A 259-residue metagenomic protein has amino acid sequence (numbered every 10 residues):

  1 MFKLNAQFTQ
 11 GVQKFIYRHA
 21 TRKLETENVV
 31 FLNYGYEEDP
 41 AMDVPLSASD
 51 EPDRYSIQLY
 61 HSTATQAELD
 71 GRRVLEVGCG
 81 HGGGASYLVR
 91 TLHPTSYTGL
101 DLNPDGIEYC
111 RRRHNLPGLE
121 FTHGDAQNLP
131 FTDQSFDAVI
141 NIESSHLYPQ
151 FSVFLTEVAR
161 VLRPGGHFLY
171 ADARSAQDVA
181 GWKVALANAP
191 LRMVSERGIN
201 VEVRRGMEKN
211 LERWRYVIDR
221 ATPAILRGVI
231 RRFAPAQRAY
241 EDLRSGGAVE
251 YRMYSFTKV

Functional and structural regions predicted by a protein language model:
M1-F31: N-terminal auxiliary segments of SAM/dcSAM-dependent transferases
E38, D53-D70: Conserved alpha-helix/loop element of class I SAM-dependent methyltransferases that forms part of the SAM/SAH-binding
L75-V77, H81-N128: Class I SAM-dependent methyltransferase SAM/SAH-binding core
Q127-V139: A short acidic, Gly/Pro-enriched loop at the edge of an enzyme's catalytic core that lines a small-molecule cofactor
A138-Q150: A short SAM/SAH-binding and catalytic strip from SAM-dependent methyltransferases
S152-P164: A short glycine-rich, Lys/Arg-flanked "PGG" loop and its adjoining helix->strand segment in the class I
G166-D172: Conserved beta-strand signature within the Rossmann-like core of class I S-adenosyl-L-methionine
V201-V259: Conserved Class I S-adenosyl-L-methionine
